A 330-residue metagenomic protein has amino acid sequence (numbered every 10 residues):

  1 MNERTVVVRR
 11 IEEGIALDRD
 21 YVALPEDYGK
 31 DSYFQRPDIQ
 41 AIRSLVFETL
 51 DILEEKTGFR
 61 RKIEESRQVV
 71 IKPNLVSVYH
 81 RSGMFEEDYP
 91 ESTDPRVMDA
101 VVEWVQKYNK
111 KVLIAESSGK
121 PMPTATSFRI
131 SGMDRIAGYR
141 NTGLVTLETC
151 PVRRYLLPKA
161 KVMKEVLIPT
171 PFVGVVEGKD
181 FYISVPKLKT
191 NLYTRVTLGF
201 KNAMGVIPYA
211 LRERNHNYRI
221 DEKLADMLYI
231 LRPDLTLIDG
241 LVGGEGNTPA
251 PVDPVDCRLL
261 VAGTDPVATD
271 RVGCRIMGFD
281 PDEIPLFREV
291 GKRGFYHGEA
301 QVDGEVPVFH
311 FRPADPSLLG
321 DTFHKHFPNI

Functional and structural regions predicted by a protein language model:
M1-I330: N-terminal and secondary-structure boundary signal
